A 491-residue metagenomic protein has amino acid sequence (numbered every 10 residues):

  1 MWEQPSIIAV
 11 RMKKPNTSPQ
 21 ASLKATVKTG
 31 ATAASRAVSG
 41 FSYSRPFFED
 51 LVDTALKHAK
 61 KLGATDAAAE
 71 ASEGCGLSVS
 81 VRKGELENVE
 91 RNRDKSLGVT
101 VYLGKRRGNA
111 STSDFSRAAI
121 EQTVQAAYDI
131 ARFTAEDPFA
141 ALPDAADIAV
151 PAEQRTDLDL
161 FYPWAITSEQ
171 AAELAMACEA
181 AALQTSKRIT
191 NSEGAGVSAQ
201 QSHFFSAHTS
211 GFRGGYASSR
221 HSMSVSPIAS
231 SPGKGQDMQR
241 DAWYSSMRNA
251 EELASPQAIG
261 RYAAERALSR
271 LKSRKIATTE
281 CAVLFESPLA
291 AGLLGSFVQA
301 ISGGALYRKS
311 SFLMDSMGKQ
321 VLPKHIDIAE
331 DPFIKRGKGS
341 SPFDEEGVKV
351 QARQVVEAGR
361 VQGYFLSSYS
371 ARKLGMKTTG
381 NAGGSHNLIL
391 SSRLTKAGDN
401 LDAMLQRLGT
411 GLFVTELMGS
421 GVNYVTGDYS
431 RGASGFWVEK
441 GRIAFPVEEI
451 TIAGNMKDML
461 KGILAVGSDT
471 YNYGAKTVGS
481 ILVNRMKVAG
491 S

Functional and structural regions predicted by a protein language model:
K13-N16, L23-V52, L56-H58, L62-S78 (+3 more regions): Acidic low-complexity segments
L77-R132: N-terminal alpha-helical targeting/anchoring segments
L77-R93, G196-S231, G359, V414-G419: Conserved alpha/beta core surface patches that mediate binding of polyanionic ligands
S78-G84, Q154, Q200-R220, G235-W243 (+6 more regions): Short acidic, glycine/serine/threonine-rich loops at helix termini
E90-L103, G214-S245, V356-E357, A433-K440: Short beta-strand elements
G104, D147-P163, S230-A250: Residues forming anionic-ligand binding surfaces in small-molecule and nucleic-acid pockets of primarily soluble enzymes
R155, A300, M314-S491: Dual-mode signal for accessory low-complexity, basic/Gly-rich regions
